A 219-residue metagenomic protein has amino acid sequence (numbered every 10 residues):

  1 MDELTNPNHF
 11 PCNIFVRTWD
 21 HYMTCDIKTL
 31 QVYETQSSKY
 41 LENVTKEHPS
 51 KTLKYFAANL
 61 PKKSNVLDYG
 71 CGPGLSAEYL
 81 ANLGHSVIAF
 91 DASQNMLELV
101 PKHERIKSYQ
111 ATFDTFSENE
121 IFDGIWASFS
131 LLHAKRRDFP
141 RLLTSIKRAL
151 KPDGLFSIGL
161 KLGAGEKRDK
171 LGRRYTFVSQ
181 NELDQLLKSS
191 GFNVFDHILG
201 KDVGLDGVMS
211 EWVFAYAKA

Functional and structural regions predicted by a protein language model:
F15-P61: Conserved class I S-adenosyl-L-methionine
K63-G70: Conserved class I S-adenosyl-L-methionine
P73-T115: Class I SAM-dependent methyltransferase SAM/SAH-binding core
D114-I125: A short acidic, Gly/Pro-enriched loop at the edge of an enzyme's catalytic core that lines a small-molecule cofactor
P140-P152: A short glycine-rich, Lys/Arg-flanked "PGG" loop and its adjoining helix->strand segment in the class I
D153-L160: Conserved beta-strand signature within the Rossmann-like core of class I S-adenosyl-L-methionine
K167-E182: Acceptor-substrate binding/catalytic loop of class I
V203-A219: Core SAM-dependent methyltransferase catalytic element
